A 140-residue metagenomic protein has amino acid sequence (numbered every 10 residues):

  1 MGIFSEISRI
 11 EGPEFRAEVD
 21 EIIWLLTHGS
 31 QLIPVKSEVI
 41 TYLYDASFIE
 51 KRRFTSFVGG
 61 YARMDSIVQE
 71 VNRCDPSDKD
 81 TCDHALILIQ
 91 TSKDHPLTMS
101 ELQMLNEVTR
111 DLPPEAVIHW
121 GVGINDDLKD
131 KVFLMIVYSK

Functional and structural regions predicted by a protein language model:
M1-K140: Tubulin/FtsZ superfamily GTPase core signature
